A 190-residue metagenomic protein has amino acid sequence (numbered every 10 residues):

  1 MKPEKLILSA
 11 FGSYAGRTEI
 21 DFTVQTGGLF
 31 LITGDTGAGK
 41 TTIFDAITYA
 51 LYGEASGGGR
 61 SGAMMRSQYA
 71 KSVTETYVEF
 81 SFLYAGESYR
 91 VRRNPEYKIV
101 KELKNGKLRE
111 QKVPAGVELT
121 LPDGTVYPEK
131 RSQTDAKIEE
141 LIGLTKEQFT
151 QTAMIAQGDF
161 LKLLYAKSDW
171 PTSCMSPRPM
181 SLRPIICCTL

Functional and structural regions predicted by a protein language model:
M1-I142, K146-Q151, D159, M175: Extreme N-terminal "head/tail" segments of very large remodeling/mechanoenzyme assemblies
L163-K167: Cytochrome P450
P171: Segments surrounding the PLD/"HKD" phosphodiesterase catalytic module and close analogs
C174, C187-C188: Cysteine-centered motifs
